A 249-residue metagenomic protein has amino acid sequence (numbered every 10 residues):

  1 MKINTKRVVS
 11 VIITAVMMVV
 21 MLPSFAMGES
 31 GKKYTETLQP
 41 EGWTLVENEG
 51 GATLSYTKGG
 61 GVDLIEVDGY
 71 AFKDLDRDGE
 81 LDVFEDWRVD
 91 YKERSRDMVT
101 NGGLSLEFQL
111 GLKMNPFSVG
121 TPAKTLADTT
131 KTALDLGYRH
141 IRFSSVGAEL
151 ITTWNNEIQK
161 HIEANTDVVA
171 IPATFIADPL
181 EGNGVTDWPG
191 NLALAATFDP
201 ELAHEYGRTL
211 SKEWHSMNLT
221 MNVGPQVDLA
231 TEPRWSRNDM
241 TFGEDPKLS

Functional and structural regions predicted by a protein language model:
K2-I13: Bacterial N-terminal signal peptides that target proteins for export
I12-M21: Bacterial N-terminal signal peptides
M21-S30: Sec-dependent signal peptide cleavage junction
G31-S249: N-terminal beta-rich core of secreted/periplasmic extracellular enzymes
